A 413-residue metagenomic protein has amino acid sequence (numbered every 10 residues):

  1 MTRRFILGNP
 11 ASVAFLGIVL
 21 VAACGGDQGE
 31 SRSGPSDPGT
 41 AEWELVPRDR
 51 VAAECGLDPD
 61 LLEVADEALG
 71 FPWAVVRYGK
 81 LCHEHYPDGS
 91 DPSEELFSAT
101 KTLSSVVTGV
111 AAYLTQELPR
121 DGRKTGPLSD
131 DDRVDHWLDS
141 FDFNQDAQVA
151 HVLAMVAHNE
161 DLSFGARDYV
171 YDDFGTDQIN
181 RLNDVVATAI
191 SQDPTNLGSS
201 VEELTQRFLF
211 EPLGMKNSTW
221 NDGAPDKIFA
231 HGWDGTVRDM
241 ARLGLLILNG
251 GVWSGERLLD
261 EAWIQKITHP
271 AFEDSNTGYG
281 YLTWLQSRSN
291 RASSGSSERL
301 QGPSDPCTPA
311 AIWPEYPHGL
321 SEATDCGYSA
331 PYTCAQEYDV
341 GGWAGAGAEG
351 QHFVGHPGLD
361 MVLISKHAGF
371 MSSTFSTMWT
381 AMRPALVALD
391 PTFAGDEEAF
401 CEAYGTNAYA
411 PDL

Functional and structural regions predicted by a protein language model:
M1-A14: Bacterial N-terminal signal peptides that target proteins for export
L20-A23: C-terminal motif of bacterial Sec signal peptides marking the signal peptidase cleavage site
G25-Q28: Bacterial signal peptide processing site
D60-S90, F353-V354, D360-I364: A short, well-structured edge-of-sheet supersecondary motif
G79, E94-L128, L182-A187, M240-L243 (+1 more regions): Active-site SXXK
L114-E160, F164, S191-H231: Active-site helix/loop module of the DD-peptidase/beta-lactamase fold, centered on the serine-lysine SxxK catalytic
R167-D172, S218-G355, F370-S373: Penicillin-binding protein/beta-lactamase superfamily catalytic region
S321-T324, G342-L413: Structured C-terminal helix/loop/strand segments within mature extracytoplasmic catalytic/sensor domains
